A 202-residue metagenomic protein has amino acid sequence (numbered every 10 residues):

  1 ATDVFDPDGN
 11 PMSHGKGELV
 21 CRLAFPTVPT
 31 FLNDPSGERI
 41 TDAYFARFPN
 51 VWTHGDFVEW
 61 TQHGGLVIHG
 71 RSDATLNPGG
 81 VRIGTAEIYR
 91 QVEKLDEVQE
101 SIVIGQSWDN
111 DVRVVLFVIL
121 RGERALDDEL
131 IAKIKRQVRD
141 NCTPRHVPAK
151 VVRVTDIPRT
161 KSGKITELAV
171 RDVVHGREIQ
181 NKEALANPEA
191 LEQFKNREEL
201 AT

Functional and structural regions predicted by a protein language model:
A1-T2, E18, V115: Conserved beta-strand and immediately adjacent loop positions that scaffold enzyme active sites
D3, M12-S13, E59: Well-ordered beta-strand positions
V4-D8, I102: Glycine-rich, charged/polar anion/phosphate-binding loops that engage phosphate groups from diverse ligands
D6-P7, W60-T61, R159-T160: Short, acidic, Ser/Thr-enriched surface-loop or helix-capping motifs
D8-F48, I83, E178-I179, A184: Conserved ATP/PPi-binding loop(s) of AMP-dependent carboxylate-activating enzymes
F25, T30, D42, N50 (+5 more regions): AMP-binding/adenylate-forming catalytic core of the ANL superfamily
V151-V154: General small-molecule cofactor/ligand-binding pocket signal
D172-E178: Short arginine-rich
